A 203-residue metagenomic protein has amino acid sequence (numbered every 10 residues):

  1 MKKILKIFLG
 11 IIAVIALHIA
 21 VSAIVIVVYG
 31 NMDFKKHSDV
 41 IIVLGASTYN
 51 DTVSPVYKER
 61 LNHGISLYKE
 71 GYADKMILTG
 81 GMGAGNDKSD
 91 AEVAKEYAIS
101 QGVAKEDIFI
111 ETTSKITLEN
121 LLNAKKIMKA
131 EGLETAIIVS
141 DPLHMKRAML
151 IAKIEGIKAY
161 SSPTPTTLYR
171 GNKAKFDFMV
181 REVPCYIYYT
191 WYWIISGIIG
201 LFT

Functional and structural regions predicted by a protein language model:
M1-F8, S100, L201-T203: Short, Lys/Arg-enriched, disordered terminal segments
M1-K3, M76-I77, I187: Solvent-exposed, charged interface segments at domain starts and junctions
K2-D33: N-terminal type II signal-anchor transmembrane helix that functions as the membrane-insertion/stop-transfer segment
V21-I24, V28, I65, I187-I198: Structural signature of transmembrane alpha-helix termini at the membrane-water interface
S22-V180: A structural signal for short, hydrophobic/glycine-enriched beta-strand patches
N172-F202: A transmembrane-helix-recognition feature enriched in membrane-embedded lipid enzymes and envelope glyco-/phospholipid
